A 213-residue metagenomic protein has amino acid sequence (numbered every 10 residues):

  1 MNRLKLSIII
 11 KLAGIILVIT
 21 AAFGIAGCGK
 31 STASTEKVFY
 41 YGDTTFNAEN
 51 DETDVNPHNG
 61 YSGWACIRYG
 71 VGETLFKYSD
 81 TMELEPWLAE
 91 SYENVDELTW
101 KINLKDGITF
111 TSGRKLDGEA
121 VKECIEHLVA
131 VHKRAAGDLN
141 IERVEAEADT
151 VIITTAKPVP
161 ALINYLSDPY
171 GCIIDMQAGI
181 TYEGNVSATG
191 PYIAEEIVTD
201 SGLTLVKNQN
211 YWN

Functional and structural regions predicted by a protein language model:
M1-F39, H127: Short, low-complexity disordered leader/linker segments with a strong preference for bacterial N-terminal type II
T35, N47-N59, M82-E85, A161-N164 (+2 more regions): Short, solvent-exposed loop/turn elements at domain surfaces
T35-A48, T99-N103, V121-C124, V151-I153 (+2 more regions): Short, well-ordered beta-strand elements
G42-V95, S187: N-terminal lobe/hinge region of extracytoplasmic solute-binding protein
C66, G70, E83, W87 (+4 more regions): Extracytoplasmic/secreted proteins, especially bacterial periplasmic and envelope-associated proteins
E90-H132: Aromatic- and charge-enriched surface segment that lines or borders ligand/interaction sites
E93, K101, A136-Q177, P191-V198: Surface-exposed binding/hinge segments that line and control ligand-binding clefts or catalytic entry sites
N185-W212: Bilobed "Venus flytrap"/periplasmic-binding protein-like clamshell domains and structurally analogous long
